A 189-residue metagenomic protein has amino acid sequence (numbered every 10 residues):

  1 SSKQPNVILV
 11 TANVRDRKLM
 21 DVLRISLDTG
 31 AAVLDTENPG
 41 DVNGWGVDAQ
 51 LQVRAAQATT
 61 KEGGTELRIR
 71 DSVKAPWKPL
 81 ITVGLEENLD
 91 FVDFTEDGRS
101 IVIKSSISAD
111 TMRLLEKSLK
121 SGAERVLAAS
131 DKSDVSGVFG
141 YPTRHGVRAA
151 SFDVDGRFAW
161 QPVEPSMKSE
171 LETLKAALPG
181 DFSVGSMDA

Functional and structural regions predicted by a protein language model:
S1-A189: Peripheral, non-catalytic segments that deliver or gate enzyme domains
